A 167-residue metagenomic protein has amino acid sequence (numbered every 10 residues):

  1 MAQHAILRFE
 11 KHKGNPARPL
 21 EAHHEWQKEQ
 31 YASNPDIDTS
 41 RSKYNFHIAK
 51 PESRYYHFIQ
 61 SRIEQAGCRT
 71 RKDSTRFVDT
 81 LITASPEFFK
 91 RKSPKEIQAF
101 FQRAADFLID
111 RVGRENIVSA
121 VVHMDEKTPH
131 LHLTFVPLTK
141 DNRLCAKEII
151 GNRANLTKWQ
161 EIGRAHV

Functional and structural regions predicted by a protein language model:
M1-H166: N-terminal nicking endonuclease/strand-transfer module with a His-rich metal-binding environment and a catalytic Tyr
